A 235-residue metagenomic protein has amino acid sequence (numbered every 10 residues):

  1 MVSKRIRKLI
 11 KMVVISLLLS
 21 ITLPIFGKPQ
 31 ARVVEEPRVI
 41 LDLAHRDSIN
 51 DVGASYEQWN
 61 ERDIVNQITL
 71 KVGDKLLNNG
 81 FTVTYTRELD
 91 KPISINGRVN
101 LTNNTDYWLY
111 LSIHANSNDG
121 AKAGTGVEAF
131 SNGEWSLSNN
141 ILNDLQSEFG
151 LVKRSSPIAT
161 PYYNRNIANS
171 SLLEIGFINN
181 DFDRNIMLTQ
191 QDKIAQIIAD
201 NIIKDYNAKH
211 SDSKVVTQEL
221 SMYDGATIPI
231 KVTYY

Functional and structural regions predicted by a protein language model:
K4-K28: Sec-dependent N-terminal signal peptides of Gram-positive bacterial secreted proteins and lipoproteins
M12, I25-P37, D212: N-terminal pre-catalytic segment of deacetylase/amide-hydrolase enzymes
Q30-R98: Active-site histidine-acidic residue metal-binding/catalytic motifs, centered on HxH/HExxH-like signatures
I40-D42, T105, Y110-G120, S155-Y234: Active-site-adjacent mobile loop/cap segments within catalytic or ligand-binding domains
H45-S48, E88-I93, A115-G120, E134-L137 (+3 more regions): Solvent-exposed loop/turn segments at secondary-structure junctions within structured extracellular/periplasmic domains
I49-W59, S117-N140: A short, glycine/acidic-enriched catalytic loop
W59-Q67, P92-N96, S131-S136, D181 (+1 more regions): Soluble non-cytosolic domains of exported or imported proteins
D63-L70, D74-N78, N100, N104 (+6 more regions): Solvent-exposed, polar/charged alpha-helical surfaces in well-ordered, non-transmembrane soluble domains, broadly
